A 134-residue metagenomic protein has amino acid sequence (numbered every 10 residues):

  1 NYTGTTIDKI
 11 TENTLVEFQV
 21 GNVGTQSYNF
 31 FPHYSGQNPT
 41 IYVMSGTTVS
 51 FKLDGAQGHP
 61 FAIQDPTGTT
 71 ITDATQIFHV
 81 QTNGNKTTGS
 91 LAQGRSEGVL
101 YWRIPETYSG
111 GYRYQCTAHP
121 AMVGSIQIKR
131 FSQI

Functional and structural regions predicted by a protein language model:
T3-G4, L15-Q26, F30-H33, A56-G58 (+1 more regions): Extracellular/periplasmic metallocenter environments
I10, I41-V43, E106: Hydrophobic beta-strand core residues of beta-sandwich domains
N13, M44-G46, E97: Solvent-exposed, conformationally flexible loop/turn segments
T14, P39, T47-V49: Structural beta-strand segments of beta-rich domains
S35-I41: Short surface loop/edge beta-strand patches of beta-sandwich-type extracellular domains that form ligand-contact sites
T48, G58-P60: Exposed beta-strand and adjacent loop surfaces of beta-rich binding modules that mediate intermolecular recognition
F51-L53: Aromatic/hydrophobic beta-strand junction motif of beta-rich domains
P60-G68, Q127-I128: Short, surface-exposed beta-strand/strand-loop-strand elements in extracellular ectodomains
